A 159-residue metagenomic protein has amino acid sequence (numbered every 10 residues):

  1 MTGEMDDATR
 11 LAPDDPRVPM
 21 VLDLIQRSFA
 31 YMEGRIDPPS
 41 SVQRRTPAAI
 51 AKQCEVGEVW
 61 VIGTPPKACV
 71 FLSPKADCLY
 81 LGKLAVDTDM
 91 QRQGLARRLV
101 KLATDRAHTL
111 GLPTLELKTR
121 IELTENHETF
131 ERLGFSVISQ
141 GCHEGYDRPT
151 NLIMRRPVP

Functional and structural regions predicted by a protein language model:
M1-A8, A12, P159: Short, low-complexity, intrinsically disordered N-terminal peptides in bacterial proteins
L11-D15, T119: Short loop or secondary-structure boundary microenvironments that flank and position key functional residues
D15-D89, V100-L102, R106, L110 (+2 more regions): Acetyl-CoA-dependent GNAT
A51, P113-H127, E131-L133, S139-P159: C-terminal "cap" of GNAT-fold acetyltransferases
D87-K101, H108-L110, I121-E128, R132: Conserved glycine-rich acetyl-CoA-binding loop
